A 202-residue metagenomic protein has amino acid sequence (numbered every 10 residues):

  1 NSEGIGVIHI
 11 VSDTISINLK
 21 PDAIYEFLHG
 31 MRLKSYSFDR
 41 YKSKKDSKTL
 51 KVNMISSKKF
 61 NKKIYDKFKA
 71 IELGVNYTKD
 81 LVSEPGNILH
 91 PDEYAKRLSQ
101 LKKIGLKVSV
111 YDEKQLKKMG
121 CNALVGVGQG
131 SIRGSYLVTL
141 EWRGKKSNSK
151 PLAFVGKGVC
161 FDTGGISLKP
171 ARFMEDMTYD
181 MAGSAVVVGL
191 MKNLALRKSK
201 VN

Functional and structural regions predicted by a protein language model:
N1-C160, F173, N193-R197: N-terminal hydrophobic/helix-forming segments and targeting peptides
V159-S167: Short acidic, Gly/Ser-rich segments with clustered Asp/Glu that frequently serve as metal-coordination loops in enzyme
I166-N202: Acidic/histidine-rich catalytic neighborhood of metal-dependent amide-processing enzymes
